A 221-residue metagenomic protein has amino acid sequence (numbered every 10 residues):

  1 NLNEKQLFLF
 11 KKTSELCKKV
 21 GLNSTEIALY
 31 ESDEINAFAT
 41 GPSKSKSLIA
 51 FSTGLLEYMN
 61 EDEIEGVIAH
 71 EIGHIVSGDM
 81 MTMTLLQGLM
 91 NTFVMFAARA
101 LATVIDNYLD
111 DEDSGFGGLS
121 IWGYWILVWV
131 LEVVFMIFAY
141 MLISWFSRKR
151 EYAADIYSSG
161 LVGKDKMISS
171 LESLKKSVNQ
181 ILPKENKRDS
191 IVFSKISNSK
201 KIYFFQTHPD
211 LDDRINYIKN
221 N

Functional and structural regions predicted by a protein language model:
N1-E34, T40, T92-K149, K175-Q180: Hydrophobic or amphipathic, alpha-helical segments that drive membrane association/targeting
N1-I72, V76-M81, L182-R188: Peri-catalytic and regulatory segments of divalent metal-dependent proteins
K19-K46, G115-L119, S144-W145, S158-N221: Active-site-proximal gating segments in proteases and membrane effectors
A50-S52, F135-Y140, K201: Bateman (tandem CBS) regulatory domains
D62-E63, Y124, I202: Alpha-helical hydrophobic/aromatic positions enriched in membrane-embedded helices and signal peptides
D79-M95: Basic, amphipathic juxtamembrane/active-site segments that coordinate anionic phosphate or diphosphate groups
T84-G88, W129, L182-N186: Residue-level recognition of transmembrane alpha-helices in multi-pass small-molecule transporters/permeases
A154: Phosphate-/nucleic-acid-contacting segments
